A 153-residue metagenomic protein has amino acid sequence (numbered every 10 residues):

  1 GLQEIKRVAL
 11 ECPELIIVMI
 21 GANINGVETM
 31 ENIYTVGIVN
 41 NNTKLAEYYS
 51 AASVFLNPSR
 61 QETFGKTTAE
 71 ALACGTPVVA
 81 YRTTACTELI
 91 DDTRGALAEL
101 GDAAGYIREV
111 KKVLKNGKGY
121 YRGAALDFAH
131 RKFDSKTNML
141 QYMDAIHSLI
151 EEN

Functional and structural regions predicted by a protein language model:
G21-T43: Nucleotide-activated donor-binding/catalytic signature segment of Leloir-type glycosyltransferases, i.e., the conserved
V27-E28, T83-L97: Short acidic/histidine- and often glycine-rich active-site loop of Leloir-type glycosyltransferases that engages
I38, D92, A96-A103, K112-K118: Conserved acidic donor-binding segment of nucleotide-sugar-dependent glycosyltransferases
A46, F64, A69-A73, T87-E88: Short alpha-helical segment that forms part of, or immediately flanks, the ligand-binding pocket in carbohydrate-active
E47-A52: Short alpha-helical donor nucleotide-sugar binding micro-motif in glycosyltransferases
R60: Aromatic "clamp/platform" in nucleotide-sugar-dependent glycosyltransferases that forms part of the donor/acceptor
P77-A80: Short hydrophobic beta-strand element within catalytic cores of glycosyltransferases and related nucleotide-activated
G119-I150: A charged, aromatic-enriched C-terminal amphipathic alpha-helix characteristic of glycosyltransferases across folds
